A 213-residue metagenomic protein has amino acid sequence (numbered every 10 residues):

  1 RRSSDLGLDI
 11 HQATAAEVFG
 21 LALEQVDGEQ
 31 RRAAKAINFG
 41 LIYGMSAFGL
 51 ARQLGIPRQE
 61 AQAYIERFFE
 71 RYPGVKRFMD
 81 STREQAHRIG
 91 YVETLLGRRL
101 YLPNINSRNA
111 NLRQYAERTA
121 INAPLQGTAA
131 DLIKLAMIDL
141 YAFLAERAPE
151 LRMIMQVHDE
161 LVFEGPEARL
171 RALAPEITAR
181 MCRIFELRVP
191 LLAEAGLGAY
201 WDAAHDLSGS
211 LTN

Functional and structural regions predicted by a protein language model:
R1-N213: Conserved catalytic core of nucleotide polymerization and phosphodiester-bond processing enzymes
